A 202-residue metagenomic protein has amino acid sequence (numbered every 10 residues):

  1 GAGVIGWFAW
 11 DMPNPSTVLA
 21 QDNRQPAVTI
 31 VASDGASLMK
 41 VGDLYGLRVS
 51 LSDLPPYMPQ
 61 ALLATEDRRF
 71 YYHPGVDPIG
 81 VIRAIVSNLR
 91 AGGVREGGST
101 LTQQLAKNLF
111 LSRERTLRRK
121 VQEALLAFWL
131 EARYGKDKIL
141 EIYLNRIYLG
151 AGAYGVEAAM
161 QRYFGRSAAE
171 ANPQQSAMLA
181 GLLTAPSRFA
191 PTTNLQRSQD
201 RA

Functional and structural regions predicted by a protein language model:
G1-V31, R69, L89: N-terminal type II signal-anchor transmembrane helix that functions as the membrane-insertion/stop-transfer segment
P13-T17, G42-L51, A64-T65, A124-L125: N-terminal post-signal-peptidase region of extra-cytosolic proteins
Q21-D53: Short extracytoplasmic
D22, S50-L101, Y154-F164, A171: Flexible, acidic/glycine-enriched loop-and-adjacent beta/alpha segments that face the extracytoplasmic/periplasmic side
A32-A36, P55, P59-Q60, E131 (+1 more regions): Conserved SET/PR-domain catalytic core that frames the SAM/AdoMet-binding pocket
G35, D67-R68, N145: Alpha-to-beta junction loops
L38-L47, L63, S87, T184-S187: Acidic/histidine-rich, surface-exposed loop or edge segments in extracytoplasmic proteins
G93-A202: Non-catalytic, structured segments within soluble enzyme domains
